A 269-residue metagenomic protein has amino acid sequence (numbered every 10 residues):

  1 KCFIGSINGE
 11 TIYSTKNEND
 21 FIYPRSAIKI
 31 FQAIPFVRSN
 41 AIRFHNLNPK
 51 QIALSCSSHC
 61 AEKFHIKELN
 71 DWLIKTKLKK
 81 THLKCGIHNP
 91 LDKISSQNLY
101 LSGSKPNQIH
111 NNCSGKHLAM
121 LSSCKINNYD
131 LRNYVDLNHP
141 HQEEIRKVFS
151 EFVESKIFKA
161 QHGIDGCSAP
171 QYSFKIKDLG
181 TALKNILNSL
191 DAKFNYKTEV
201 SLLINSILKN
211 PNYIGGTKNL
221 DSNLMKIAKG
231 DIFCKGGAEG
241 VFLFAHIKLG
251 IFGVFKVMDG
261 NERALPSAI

Functional and structural regions predicted by a protein language model:
K1-C2, L118, R146, E239-F242: Short glycine-rich loop/turn motifs
K1-T15: A short, well-structured edge-of-sheet supersecondary motif
N8, V37-H45, K77-T81, N127-N133 (+4 more regions): Bacterial peptidoglycan biogenesis and beta-lactam-recognition machinery
N19-F21: A short acidic/small-residue loop/turn micro-motif
P24-I42: Active-site SXXK
A27, F31, F64, N112 (+8 more regions): Conserved active-site and cofactor/substrate-binding residues in soluble primary-metabolism enzymes
N48-K159, G166-C167, N185: Active-site-adjacent helix/loop patches that line small-molecule binding or acyl-intermediate pockets
K184-I269: Structured C-terminal helix/loop/strand segments within mature extracytoplasmic catalytic/sensor domains
